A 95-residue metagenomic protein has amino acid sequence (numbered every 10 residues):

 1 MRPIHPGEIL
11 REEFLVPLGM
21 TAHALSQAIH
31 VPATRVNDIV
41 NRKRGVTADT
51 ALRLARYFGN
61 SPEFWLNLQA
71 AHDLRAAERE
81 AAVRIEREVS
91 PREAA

Functional and structural regions predicted by a protein language model:
M1-M20, F64-N67: A short, Lys/Arg-rich alpha-helix, primarily the initiator
R11, F64-A95: Short, charged recognition helix plus adjacent turn of helix-turn-helix-like nucleic-acid-binding domains
P17, A28, Y57: Residues within the alpha-helical elements of helix-turn-helix
T21-Q27, L54: Short alpha-helical "recognition helix" segments of helix-turn-helix
H23, T34, E63: Key DNA-contact positions within bacterial/archaeal DNA-binding proteins
H30-V46: Recognition helix of helix-turn-helix/homeodomain-like DNA-binding domains that insert into the DNA major groove
K43-R56: Short, basic-rich loop-to-helix N-cap that marks the start of a DNA-contacting helix
